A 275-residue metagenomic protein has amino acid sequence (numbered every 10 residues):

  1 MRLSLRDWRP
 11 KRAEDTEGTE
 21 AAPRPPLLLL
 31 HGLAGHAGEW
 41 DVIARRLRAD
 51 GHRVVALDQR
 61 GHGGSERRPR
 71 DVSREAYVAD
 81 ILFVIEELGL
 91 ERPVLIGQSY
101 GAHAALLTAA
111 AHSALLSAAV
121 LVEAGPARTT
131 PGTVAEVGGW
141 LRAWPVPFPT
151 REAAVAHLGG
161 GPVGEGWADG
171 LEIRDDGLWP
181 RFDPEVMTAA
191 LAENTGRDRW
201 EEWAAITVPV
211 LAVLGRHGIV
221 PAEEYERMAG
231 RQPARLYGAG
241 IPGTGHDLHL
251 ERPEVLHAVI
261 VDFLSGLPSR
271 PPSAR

Functional and structural regions predicted by a protein language model:
M1-R12, D41-A49, R53-I96, Y100 (+1 more regions): Active-site loop/oxyanion-hole signature of alpha/beta-hydrolase fold enzymes
P10-P26, H52: Proline/glycine-enriched tight loop/beta-turn segments at coil->beta junctions that connect or precede beta-strands
R24, G32-G35, S99: Active-site glycine-rich loops that stabilize anionic/oxyanionic intermediates across multiple enzyme folds
L106-A110, S117-P147: Flexible "cap/lid" loop of the alpha/beta hydrolase fold
V134, P149-R197, E202: Conserved alpha/beta-hydrolase catalytic His-Asp/Glu region
W179-R231, Y237: Conserved serine/cysteine hydrolase catalytic core
G238-T244: Short glycine-rich catalytic loops that host catalytic nucleophiles or stabilize transition states across multiple
T244-P253, H257: Catalytic histidine-centered segment of alpha/beta-hydrolase-like enzymes
